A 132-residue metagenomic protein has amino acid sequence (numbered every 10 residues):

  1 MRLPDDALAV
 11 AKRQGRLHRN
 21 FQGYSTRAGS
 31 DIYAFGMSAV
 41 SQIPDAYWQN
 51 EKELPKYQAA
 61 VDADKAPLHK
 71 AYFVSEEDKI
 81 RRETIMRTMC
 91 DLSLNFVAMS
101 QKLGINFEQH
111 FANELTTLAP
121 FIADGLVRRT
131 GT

Functional and structural regions predicted by a protein language model:
M1, F111, T130-T132: Short loop/turn and capping residues at structural boundaries
M1-E108: C-terminal scaffold of the Radical SAM
E53-K56, T117, L126: Exposed alpha-helical structural elements
N106-A123: Short amphipathic alpha-helical interaction segments
P120-T132: A short, conserved structural fragment
